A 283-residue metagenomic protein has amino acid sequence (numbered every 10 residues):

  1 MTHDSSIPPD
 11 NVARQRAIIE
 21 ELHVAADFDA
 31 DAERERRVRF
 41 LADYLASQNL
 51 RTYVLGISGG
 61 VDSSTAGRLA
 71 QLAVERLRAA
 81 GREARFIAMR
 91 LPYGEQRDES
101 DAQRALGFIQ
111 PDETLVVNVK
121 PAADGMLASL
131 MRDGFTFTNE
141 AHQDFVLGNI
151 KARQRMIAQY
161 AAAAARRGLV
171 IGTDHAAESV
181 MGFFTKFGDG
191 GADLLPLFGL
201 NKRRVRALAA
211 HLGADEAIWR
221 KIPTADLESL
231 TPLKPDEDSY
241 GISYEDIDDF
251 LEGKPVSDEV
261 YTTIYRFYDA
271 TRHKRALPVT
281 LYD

Functional and structural regions predicted by a protein language model:
T2-V180: ATP-dependent adenylation/nucleotidyltransferase module used to activate substrates
R39, D43, R104, P121-S129 (+5 more regions): Charged/polar, solvent-exposed surface patches and flexible loops
S63, G67, Q71, M131-R132 (+5 more regions): Alpha-helix boundary/capping detector
V74, A105-P111, D133-F137, G190-A192 (+3 more regions): Short, low-complexity, polar/charged sequence segments that are solvent-exposed and flexible
I109, S129-D133, F187, L212 (+2 more regions): Alpha-helix boundary/capping residues
G172-P255, E259-Y265: Mid-to-C-terminal catalytic subdomains of enzymes that bind/position adenosyl phosphate moieties or nucleic-acid
K254-D283: Intrinsic disorder and flexible/low-complexity segments
